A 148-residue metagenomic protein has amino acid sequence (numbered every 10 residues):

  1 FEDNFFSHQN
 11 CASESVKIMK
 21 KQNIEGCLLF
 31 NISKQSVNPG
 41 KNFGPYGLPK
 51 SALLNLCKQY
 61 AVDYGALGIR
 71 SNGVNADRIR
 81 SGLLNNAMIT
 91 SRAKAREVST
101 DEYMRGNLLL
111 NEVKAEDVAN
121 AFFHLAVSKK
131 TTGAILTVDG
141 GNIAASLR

Functional and structural regions predicted by a protein language model:
F1-N10, L29, L53, M104 (+1 more regions): Catalytic Tyr-X3-Lys loop
A12, P49, C57: Active-site helix of classical SDR
K17, V62-A66: Alpha-helical segment proximal to the catalytic Tyr-Lys
S33: Residue(s) in the substrate-gating loop at a strand-loop-helix junction that position the organic substrate next
P39-G47, Q59: Active-site loop-to-helix junction immediately N-terminal to the catalytic Tyr of the SDR YXXXK motif in Rossmann-fold
G65, R70, K130-A134: Short, small/polar-rich loop/turn modules that mediate ligand/substrate recognition or access, typified
A66, I79-N107, R148: A glycine/serine/threonine-rich, flexible loop-to-helix segment that serves as the NAD(P) cofactor-binding "lid"
N111-V138, I143: C-terminal substrate-recognition "lid" of short-chain dehydrogenase/reductases
